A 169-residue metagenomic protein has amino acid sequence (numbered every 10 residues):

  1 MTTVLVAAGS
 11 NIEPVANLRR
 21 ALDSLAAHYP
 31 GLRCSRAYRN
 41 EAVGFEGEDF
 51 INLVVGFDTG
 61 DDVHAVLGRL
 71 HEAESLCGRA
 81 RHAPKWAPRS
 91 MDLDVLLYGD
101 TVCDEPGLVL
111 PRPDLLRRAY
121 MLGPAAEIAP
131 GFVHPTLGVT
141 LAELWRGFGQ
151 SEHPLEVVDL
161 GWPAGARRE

Functional and structural regions predicted by a protein language model:
M1-H28, S35-E41: N-terminal beta1-alpha1 ligand-phosphate binding loop
T3-L5, F50-V54: Short, solvent-exposed beta-strand edge segments and adjacent coil->beta transition regions
A8-S10, V55-D61, L97-D100: Short beta-strand-to-loop capping motifs
V15, V63-H64: Loop/helix-junction capping segments adjacent to catalytic residues or to phosphate/diphosphate-binding pockets
H28-G31, P154: A generic structural signal for alpha->beta connector loops
S35-R36, N40-I51, H64-L67, H71-E169: Flexible, gly/pro- and Lys/Arg-enriched active-site loops
